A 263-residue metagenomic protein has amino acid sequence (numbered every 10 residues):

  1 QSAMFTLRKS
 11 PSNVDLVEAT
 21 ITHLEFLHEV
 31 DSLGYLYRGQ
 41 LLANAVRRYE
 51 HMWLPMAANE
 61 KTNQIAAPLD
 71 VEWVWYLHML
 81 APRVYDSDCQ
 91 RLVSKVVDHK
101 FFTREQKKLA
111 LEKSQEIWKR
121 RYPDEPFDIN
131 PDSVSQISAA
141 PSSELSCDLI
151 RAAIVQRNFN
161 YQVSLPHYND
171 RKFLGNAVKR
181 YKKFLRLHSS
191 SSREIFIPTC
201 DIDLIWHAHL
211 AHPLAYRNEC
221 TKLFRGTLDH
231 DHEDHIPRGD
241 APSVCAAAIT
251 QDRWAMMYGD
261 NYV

Functional and structural regions predicted by a protein language model:
S2-V263: Intrinsically disordered, low-complexity, repeat-rich regions that form long N- or C-terminal tails or large
